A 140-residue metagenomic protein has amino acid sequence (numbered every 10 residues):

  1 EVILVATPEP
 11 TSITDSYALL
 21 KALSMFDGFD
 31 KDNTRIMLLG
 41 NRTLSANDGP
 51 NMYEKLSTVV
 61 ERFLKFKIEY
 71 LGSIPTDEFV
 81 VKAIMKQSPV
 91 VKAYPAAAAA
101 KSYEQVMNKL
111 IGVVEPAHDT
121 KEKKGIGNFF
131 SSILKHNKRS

Functional and structural regions predicted by a protein language model:
E1-G72: Conserved catalytic-core segment of NTP-binding enzymes
S12, S16, M37-L39, I84-Q87 (+2 more regions): Generic hydrophobic/packing signal
A18, F79, A98: Residue-level recognition of oxygen-bearing side chains
K21, F79, N108: Residue-level marker of positions within ordered structural domains that often coincide with functionally constrained
S24-I36, F79-V90, V114-N128: Short secondary-structure transition/capping segments
N51-E54, T58, R62, K82 (+3 more regions): Charged/polar, solvent-exposed surface patches and flexible loops
R62-P89, Y103-Q105: Beta-strand-loop-alpha "switch" segments that mediate conformational coupling across diverse proteins
P89-S140: NTP-binding/hydrolysis catalytic cores, primarily Walker-type P-loop NTPases
